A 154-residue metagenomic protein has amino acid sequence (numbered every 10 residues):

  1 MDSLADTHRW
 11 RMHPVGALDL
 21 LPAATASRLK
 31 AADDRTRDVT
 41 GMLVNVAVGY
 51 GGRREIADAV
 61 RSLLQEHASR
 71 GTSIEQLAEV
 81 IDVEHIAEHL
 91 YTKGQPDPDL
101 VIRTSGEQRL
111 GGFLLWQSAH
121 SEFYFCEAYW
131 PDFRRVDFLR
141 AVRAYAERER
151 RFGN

Functional and structural regions predicted by a protein language model:
M1-N154: Flexible, compositionally biased loop and terminal segments
